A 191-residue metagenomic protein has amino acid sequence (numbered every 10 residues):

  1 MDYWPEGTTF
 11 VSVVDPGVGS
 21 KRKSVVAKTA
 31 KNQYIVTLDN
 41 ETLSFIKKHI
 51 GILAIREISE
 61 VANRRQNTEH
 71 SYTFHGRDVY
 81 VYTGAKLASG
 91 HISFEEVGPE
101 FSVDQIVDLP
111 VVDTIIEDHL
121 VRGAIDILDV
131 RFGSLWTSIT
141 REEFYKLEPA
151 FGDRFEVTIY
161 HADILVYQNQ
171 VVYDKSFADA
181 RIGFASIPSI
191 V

Functional and structural regions predicted by a protein language model:
D2-P5, V18-G19, V26-T29, T114-D118 (+2 more regions): Solvent-exposed alpha-helices and their adjacent loops that cap or buttress functional pockets in soluble metabolic
Y3-D78: Active-site histidine-anchored catalytic micro-motif
E6, I52-E57, V103, T114 (+4 more regions): Generic preference for hydrophobic/aromatic residues in regular secondary structure cores
G19, L43, R65, F132 (+2 more regions): Short, acidic Gly/Pro/Ser/Thr-rich loop/turn segments
S24, R122, R154-E156: Short, acidic/polar N-cap/turn motifs at the starts of alpha helices
K28, S59, D126, T158-Y160: Residues in well-ordered beta-strands of folded domains
Q66-F151: Anionic-ligand-binding alpha/beta catalytic cores of soluble enzymes and soluble regulatory domains that recognize
L135-V191: A conserved acidic, glycine/proline-rich C-terminal tail/linker
